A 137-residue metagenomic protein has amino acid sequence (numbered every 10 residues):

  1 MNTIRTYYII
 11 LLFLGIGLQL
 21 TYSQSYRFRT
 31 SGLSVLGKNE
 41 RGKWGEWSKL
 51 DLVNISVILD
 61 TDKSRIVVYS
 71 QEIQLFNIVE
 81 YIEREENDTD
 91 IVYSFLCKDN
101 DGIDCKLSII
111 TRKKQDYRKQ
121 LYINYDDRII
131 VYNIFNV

Functional and structural regions predicted by a protein language model:
M1-R27: Bacterial Sec-dependent N-terminal signal peptides
S23-E72: N-terminal secretory signal peptides
Q24-R27, S64-R65, D88-L96, D116-Q120: Short, hydrophobic/aromatic-rich segments at coil-to-beta transitions
D51-N54, V92, D101-L107, D116-K119: Short, surface-exposed coil-to-beta transition loops
L59, E85-E86, I109-K113: Short, low-complexity Ser/Thr-rich regulatory SLiMs
K63, E72-E85, N124-V137: Edge beta-strand at a domain terminus
V67-K106: Contiguous, well-ordered beta-strand patches that form the walls/edges of small beta-barrel/beta-sandwich domains
S108-N133: Short, exposed beta-strand-loop hairpins at the edges of beta-sheets in extracellular/periplasmic proteins
